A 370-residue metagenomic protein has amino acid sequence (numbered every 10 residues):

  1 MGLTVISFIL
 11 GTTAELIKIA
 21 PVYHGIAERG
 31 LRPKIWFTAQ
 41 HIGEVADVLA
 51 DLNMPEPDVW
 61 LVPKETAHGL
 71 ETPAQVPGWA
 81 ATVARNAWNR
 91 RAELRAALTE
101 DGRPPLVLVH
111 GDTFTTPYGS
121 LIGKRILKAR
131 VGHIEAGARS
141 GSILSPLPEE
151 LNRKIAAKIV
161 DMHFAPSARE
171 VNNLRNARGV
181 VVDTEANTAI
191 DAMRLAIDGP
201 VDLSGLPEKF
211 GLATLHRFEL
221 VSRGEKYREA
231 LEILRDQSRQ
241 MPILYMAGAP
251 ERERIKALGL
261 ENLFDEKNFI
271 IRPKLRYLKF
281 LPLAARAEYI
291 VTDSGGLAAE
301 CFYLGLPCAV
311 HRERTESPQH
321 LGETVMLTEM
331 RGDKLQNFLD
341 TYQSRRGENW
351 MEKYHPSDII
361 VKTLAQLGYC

Functional and structural regions predicted by a protein language model:
M1-A39: N-terminal subdomain of nucleotide-sugar transferases
L31-N86, R90: Conserved nucleotide-sugar phosphate-binding/catalytic loop shared by glycosyltransferases and other
W36-T38, I42-G43, A156-G224: A nucleotide-sugar donor-handling region in carbohydrate enzymes
H41-G43, V48, G199-R286: Donor-nucleotide binding loops and adjacent catalytic segments primarily of GT-B fold Leloir glycosyltransferases
A92-F114: Short N-terminal targeting/anchoring amphipathic segment
V109-H110, P117-L121, I134, H163 (+1 more regions): A donor-sugar binding/catalytic signature common to diverse glycosyltransferases and related nucleotide-sugar
G132-L147: A short, histidine- and acid-enriched strand-loop-helix "catalytic/donor-clamping" loop that lines the nucleotide-sugar
M326-C370: Leloir-type glycosyltransferase catalytic cores
